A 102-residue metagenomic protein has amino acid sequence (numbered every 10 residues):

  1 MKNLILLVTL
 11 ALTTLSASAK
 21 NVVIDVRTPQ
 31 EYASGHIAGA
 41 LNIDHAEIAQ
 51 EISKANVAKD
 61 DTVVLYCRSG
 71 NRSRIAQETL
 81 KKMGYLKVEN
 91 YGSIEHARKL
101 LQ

Functional and structural regions predicted by a protein language model:
M1-A19: Classic N-terminal secretory signal peptides
T14-S16, S69, S73: Short linear Ser/Thr-Pro motifs
N21-V22, P29-T62, N71-Q102: Rhodanese-like catalytic fold shared by cysteine-dependent sulfurtransferases and DSP/PTP-type phosphatases
Y66: Short, surface-exposed ligand- or partner-binding patches at beta-edge/loop junctions that are enriched in aromatics
